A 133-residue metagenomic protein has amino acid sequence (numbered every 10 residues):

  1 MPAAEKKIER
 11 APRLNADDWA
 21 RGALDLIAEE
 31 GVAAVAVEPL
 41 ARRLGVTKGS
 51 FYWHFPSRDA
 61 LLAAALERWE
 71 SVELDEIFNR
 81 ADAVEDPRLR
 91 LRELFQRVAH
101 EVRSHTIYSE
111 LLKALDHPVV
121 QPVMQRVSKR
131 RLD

Functional and structural regions predicted by a protein language model:
M1-L14: N-terminal intrinsically disordered/low-complexity leader segments
N15-D18, G22-A64: Helix-turn-helix
G31, D116-P118: Short loop-to-helix capping motifs
P56, D82-E85, D116: Short beta-to-alpha connector loops in regulatory alpha/beta signaling domains
R58, A65, W69-E73, P87 (+1 more regions): Hydrophobic/aromatic residues within well-ordered alpha-helical segments
A64, D75-Y108: Hydrophobic alpha-helical connector segments
L74-D75, E101-S109, P118-D133: Amphipathic alpha-helical packing segments from all-alpha helical-bundle domains
L112-K113: Helix-terminus/helix-capping segments at the ends of transmembrane helices and short amphipathic helices
